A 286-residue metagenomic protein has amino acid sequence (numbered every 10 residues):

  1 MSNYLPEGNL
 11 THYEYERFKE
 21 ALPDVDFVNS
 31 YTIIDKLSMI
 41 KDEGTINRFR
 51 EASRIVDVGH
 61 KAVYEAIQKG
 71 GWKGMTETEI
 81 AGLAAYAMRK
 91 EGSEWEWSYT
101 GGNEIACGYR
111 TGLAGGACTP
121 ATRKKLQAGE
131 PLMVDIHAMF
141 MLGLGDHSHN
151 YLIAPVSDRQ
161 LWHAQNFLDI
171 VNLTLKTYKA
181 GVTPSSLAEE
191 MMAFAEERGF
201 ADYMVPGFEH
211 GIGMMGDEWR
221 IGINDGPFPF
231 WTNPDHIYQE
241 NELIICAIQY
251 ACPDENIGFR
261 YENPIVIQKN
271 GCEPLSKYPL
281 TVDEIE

Functional and structural regions predicted by a protein language model:
M1-E286: Active-site neighborhoods and metal-handling regions in enzymes and metal-associated proteins
